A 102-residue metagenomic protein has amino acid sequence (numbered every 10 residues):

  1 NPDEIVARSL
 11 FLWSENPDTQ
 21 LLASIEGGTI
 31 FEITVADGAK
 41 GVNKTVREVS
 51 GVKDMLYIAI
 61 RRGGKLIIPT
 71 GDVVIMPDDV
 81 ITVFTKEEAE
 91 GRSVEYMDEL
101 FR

Functional and structural regions predicted by a protein language model:
N1-G41: Flexible, Lys/Arg-rich cytosolic regulatory linkers and terminal tails that connect or flank
V35-M97: Cytosolic Rossmann-like ligand/nucleotide-binding regulatory domains
R102: Phosphate-binding glycine-rich loops and their immediate beta-loop-alpha structural context
